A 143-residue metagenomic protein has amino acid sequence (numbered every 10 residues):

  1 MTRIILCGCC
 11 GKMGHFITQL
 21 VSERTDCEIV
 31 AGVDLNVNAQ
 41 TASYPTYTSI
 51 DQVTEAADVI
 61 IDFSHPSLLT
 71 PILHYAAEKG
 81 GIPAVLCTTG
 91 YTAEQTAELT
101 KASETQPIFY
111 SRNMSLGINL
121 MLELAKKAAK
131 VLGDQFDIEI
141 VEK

Functional and structural regions predicted by a protein language model:
M1-I5: Extreme N-terminal starter segment of soluble prokaryotic enzymes
C7-C10, G14-T18: N-terminal Rossmann NAD(P)H-binding glycine-rich loop of SDR-like oxidoreductase domains
E23-A42: NAD(P)-binding Rossmann-fold cofactor-contacting core
E28-I29, A42-A56: Short acidic low-complexity segments
I50-V59, F63, S67-C87, E94-E98: Rossmann-fold NAD(P) dinucleotide-binding segment
I72-E78, C87-Y110, L116-K127: Rossmann-fold NAD(P)-binding glycine/threonine-rich loop
L120-K143: Anionic-ligand binding region
